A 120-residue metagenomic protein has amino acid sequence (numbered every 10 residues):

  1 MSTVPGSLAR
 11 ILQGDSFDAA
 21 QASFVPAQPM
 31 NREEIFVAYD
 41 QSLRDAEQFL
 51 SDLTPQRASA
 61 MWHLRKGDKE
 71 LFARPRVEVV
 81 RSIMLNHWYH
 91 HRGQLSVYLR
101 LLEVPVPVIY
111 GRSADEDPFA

Functional and structural regions predicted by a protein language model:
M1-F24, R65-A120: Short, contiguous alpha-helical
R10, D15-T54: Helix-adjacent hinge/juxtasegments
D52-D68: Acidic catalytic patch
